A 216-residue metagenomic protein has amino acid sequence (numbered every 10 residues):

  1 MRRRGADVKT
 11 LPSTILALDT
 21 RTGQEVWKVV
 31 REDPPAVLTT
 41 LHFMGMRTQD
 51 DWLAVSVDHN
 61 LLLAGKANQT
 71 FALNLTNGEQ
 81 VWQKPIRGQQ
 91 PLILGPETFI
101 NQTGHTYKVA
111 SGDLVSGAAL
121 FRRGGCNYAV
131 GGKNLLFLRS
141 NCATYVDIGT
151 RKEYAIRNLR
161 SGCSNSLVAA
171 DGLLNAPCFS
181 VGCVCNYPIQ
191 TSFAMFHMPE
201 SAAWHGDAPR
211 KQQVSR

Functional and structural regions predicted by a protein language model:
M1-L16, V29, L38-F71, K84-T106 (+3 more regions): Repeat-blade elements of multi-bladed beta-propeller folds
M1-R4, T14-G45, N74, E79-G88 (+4 more regions): Aromatic (tryptophan-biased) beta-strands that constitute blades/sheets of beta-rich domains
Y145-D147: Extended hydrophobic-aromatic, low-complexity segments
